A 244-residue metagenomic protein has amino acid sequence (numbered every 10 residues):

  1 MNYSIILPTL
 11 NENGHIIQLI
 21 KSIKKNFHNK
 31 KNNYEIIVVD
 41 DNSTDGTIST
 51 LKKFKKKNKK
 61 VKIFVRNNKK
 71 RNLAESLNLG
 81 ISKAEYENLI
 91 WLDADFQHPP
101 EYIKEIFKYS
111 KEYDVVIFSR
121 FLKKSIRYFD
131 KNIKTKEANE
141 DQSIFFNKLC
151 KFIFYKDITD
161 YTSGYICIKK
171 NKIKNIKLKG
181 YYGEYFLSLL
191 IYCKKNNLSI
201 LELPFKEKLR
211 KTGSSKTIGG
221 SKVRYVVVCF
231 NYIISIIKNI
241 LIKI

Functional and structural regions predicted by a protein language model:
M1-Y3, I153-K156, L178-I244: Hydrophobic helical membrane-anchoring modules
E12-N26: Short, well-formed alpha-helical segments that are part of the catalytic scaffolds of diverse glycosyltransferases
G14-I17, D45-K53: Acidic helix N-cap motif at the loop->helix transition within catalytic regions of sugar-transfer enzymes
Y34, I48-K83: Conserved donor nucleotide-binding strand/loop of the catalytic core
D40-S49, F96: A conserved acidic beta->alpha catalytic loop
D41-N42, N68-R71, A94: Conserved short acidic donor-positioning loop in nucleotide-sugar-dependent glycosyltransferases
N68-K83, N88, P100-K179, G183 (+1 more regions): Acceptor/aglycone-binding surface of glycosyltransferases and processive sugar-polymer synthases
